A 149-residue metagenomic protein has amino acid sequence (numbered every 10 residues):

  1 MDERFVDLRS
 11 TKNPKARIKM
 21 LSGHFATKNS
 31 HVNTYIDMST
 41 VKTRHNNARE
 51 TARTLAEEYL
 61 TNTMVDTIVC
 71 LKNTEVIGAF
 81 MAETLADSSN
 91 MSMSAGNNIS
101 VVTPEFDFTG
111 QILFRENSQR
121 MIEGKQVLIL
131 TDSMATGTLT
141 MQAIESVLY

Functional and structural regions predicted by a protein language model:
M1-Y149: PRPP-associated nucleotide enzymes
